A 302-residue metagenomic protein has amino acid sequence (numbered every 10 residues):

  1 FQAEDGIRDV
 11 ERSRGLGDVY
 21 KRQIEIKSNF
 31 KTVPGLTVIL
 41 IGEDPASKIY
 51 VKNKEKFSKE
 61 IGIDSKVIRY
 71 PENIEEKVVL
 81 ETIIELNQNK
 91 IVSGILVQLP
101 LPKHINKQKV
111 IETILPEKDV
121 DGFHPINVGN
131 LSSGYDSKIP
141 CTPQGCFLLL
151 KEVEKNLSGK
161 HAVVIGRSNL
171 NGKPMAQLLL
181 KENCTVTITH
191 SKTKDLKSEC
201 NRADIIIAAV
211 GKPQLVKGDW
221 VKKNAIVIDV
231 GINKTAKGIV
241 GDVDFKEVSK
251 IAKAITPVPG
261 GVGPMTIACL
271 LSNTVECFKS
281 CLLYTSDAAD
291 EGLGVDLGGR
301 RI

Functional and structural regions predicted by a protein language model:
F1-Y20, Y284-I302: Single conserved hydrophobic/aromatic residue that forms the stacking wall/gate of nucleotide- or nucleobase-binding
G42, K66-E76, S191-T193: Short beta->alpha junction loops
A46-E55, P140-V216, W220: Glycine-rich phosphate/diphosphate-binding loop of Rossmann-like nucleotide-binding domains
S58-E72, V186: Short beta-strand elements in bilobed, periplasmic/extracellular small-molecule ligand-binding domains
V78-N89: Short, well-structured alpha-helical segments in soluble
V97-L157, M175: Anion-binding alpha/beta catalytic cores of soluble intermediary-metabolism enzymes, centered on
I188-S280: Rossmann-like adenosine-cofactor binding region
